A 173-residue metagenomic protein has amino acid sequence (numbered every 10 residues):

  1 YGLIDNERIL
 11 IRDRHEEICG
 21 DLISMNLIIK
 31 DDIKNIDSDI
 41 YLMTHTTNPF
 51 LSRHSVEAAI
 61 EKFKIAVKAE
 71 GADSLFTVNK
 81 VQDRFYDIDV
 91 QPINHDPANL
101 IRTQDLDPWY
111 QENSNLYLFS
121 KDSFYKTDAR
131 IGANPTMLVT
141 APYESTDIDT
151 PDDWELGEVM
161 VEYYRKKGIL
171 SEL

Functional and structural regions predicted by a protein language model:
Y1-L42, F50-A58: Short phosphate-binding loop-to-helix
L3-N6, K64-E70, Y164: Alpha-helix termini
I11, P135-M137, S145: Conserved beta-strand scaffold positions in the cores of enzyme catalytic domains, especially in NTP/NDP-utilizing
D21-L22, L27-I28, T46-A141: Conserved core of the sugar-phosphate nucleotidyltransferase
D39, K126-T127, G157: Residues that scaffold the ATP/ADP-binding catalytic core of kinase and kinase-like folds
V139, E144-L173: Hydrophobic helical membrane-anchoring modules
